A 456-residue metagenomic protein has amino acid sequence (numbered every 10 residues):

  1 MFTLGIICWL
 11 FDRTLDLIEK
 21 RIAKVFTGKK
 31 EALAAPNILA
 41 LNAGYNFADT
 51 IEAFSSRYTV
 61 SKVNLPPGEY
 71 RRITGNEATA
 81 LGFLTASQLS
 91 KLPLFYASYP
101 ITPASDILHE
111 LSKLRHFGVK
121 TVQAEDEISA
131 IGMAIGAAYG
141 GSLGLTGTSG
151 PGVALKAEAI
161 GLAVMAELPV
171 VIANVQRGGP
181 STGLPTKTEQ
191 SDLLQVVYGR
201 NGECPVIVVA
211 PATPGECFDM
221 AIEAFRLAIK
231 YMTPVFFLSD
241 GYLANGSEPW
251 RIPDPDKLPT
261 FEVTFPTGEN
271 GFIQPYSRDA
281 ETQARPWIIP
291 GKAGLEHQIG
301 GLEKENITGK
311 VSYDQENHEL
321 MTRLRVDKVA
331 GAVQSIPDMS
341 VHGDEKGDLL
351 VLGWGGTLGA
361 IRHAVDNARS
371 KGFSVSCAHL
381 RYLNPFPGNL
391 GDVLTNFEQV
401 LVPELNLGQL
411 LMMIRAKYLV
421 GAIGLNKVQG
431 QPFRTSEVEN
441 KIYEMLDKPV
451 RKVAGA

Functional and structural regions predicted by a protein language model:
M1-F26, G408-Q409, F433: Short alpha-helices
T3-G5, L94-A97, G144-G147, I207-A210 (+3 more regions): Short glycine-rich or small-residue beta-strand-to-loop segments that form or flank ligand, phosphate, metal/Fe-S
L4-I7, P151-G152, Q176-G178, G356-T357 (+1 more regions): Short glycine-rich anion-binding loops that position phosphate/pyrophosphate groups of nucleotides and phosphorylated
L17-V206, A210-P211, V428, S436-E439 (+2 more regions): Thiamine diphosphate
R21-K24, P36-L39, A43, D219 (+3 more regions): A non-catalytic, amphipathic alpha-helix used as a structural packing/dimerization or gating element in enzyme scaffolds
I73-G82, S90, M220, F225-A456: Flexible, low-complexity linker and terminal segments
S105-I107, K156, S181-T182, D219 (+2 more regions): Short helix/loop capping segments that flank catalytic or ligand/cofactor-binding pockets
